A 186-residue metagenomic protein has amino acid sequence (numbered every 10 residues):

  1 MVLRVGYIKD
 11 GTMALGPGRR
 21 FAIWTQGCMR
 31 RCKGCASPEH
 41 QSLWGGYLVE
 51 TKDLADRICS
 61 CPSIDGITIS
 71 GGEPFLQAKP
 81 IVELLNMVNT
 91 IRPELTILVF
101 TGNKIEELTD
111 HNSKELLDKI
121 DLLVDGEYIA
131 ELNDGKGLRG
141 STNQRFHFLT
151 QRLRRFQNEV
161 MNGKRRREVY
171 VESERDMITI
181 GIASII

Functional and structural regions predicted by a protein language model:
M1-W24, K33, S37-L43, R166-Y170 (+1 more regions): N-terminal [4Fe-4S]-dependent radical SAM core
L3-G6, R19, S37-V99, N103-S113: Conserved Radical SAM active-site core
D53-I58, D110-L132: Structural recognition of alpha->loop->beta junctions
Q77-R92, N133-M177: P-loop/Walker A phosphate-binding loop and immediately adjacent motor/lid segment at beta-alpha junctions
T101, T150, G181: Short beta-strand/turn micro-motifs composed of small residues that flank or help shape donor/cofactor-binding pockets
M177-I186: Radical SAM enzyme core and accessory elements
